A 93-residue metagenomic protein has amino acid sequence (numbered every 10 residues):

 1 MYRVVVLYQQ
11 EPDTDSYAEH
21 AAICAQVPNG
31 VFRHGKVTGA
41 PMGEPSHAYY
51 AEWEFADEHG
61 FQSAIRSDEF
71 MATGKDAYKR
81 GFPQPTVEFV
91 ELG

Functional and structural regions predicted by a protein language model:
M1-R66, E88-G93: Short S/T/G/P-rich N-terminal loop/turn motif that feeds into the first structured element of a domain
F61-E88: C-terminal structural segments of small proteins and small subunits
